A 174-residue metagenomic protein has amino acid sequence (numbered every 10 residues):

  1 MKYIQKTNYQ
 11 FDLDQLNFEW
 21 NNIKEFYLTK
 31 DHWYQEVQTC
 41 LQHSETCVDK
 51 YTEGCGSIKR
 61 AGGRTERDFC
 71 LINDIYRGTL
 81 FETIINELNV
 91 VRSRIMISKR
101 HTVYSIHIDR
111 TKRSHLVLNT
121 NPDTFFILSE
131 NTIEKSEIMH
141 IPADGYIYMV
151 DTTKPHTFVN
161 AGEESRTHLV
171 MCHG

Functional and structural regions predicted by a protein language model:
M1-I85: Non-heme Fe(II)/2-oxoglutarate
K2-I4, T111-R113, H168: Intrinsic-disorder/low-complexity, polar/charged segments enriched in Ser/Thr/Lys/Arg/Asp/Glu/Gln
L80-R100: A short glycine-rich, His/Asp/Glu-containing loop-to-beta-strand
V91, R110-K112, S165: Residues that flank catalytic or metal-binding motifs in active/ligand-binding sites
I97-S98, I108-T124: Short, conserved beta-strand element in jelly-roll/cupin
Y104-I106, T124-F126, I141, M149-E163 (+1 more regions): Short beta-strand His + acidic residue motifs that chelate non-heme Fe in jelly-roll/DSBH and cupin folds
S114-T120, I147-M149, E163-G174: A short hydrophobic beta-strand segment most commonly corresponding to one strand of the jelly-roll/cupin
N119-A143: A short beta-strand-loop-beta hairpin characteristic of the jelly-roll/cupin
